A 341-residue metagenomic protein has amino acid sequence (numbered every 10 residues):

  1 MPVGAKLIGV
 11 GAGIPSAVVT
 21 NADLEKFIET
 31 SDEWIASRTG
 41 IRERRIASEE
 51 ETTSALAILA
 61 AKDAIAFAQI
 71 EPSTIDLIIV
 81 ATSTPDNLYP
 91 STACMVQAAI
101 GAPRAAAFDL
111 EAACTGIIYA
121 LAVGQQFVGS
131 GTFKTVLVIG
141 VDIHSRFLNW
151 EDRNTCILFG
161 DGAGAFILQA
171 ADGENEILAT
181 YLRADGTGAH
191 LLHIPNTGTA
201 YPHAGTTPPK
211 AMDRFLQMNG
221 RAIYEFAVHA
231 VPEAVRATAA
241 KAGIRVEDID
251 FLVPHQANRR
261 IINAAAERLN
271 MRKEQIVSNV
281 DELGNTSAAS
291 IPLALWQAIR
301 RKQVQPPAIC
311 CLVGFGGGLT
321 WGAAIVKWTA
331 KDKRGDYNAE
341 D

Functional and structural regions predicted by a protein language model:
M1-E49, D152-E225, H229, E233 (+1 more regions): Condensing-enzyme catalytic core mediating Claisen C-C bond formation in acyl metabolism
L7-G9, I35, A64, I78 (+8 more regions): Buried hydrophobic positions in well-ordered alpha/beta secondary-structure cores of metabolic enzymes
I8-G11, A81, E111, V136-D142 (+4 more regions): Short beta-strand segments
W34-A55, T82-V136, V141, A266-L295: Conserved catalytic cysteine-centered active-site region of acyl-thioester-dependent Claisen-condensing enzymes
A60-D76, E233-D250, A298-Q303: Phosphate/pyrophosphate-binding loops at sites that engage ATP/ADP/AMP, CoA/4′-phosphopantetheine, polyphosphate
G129-A163: Flexible, glycine-rich active-site loops centered on histidine and acidic residues that chelate a metal or position
R214, A227-P232, V246-L269: Active-site pocket-lining segment
L293-V313, L319-A339: Catalytic phosphate/nucleotide-handling subdomain of diverse soluble enzymes
